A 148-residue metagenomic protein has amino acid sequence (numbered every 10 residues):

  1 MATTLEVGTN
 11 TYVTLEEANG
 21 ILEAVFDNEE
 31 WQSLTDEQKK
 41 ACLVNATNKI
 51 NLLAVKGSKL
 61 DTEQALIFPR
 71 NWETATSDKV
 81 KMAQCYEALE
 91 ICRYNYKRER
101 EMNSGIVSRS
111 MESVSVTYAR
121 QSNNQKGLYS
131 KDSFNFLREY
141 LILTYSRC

Functional and structural regions predicted by a protein language model:
M1-C148: Divalent metal-cofactor coordination and adjacent catalytic microenvironments
